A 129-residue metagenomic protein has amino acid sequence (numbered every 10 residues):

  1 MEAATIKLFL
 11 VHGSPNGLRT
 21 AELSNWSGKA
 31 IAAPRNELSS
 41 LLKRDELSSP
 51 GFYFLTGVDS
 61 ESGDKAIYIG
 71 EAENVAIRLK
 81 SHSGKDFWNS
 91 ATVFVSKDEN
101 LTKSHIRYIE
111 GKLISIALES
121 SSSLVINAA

Functional and structural regions predicted by a protein language model:
M1-I69, E73-S81, N100, S104-Y108 (+1 more regions): GIY-YIG nuclease catalytic motif and its immediate N-terminal context
S83-A129: Contiguous mid-protein beta-loop-alpha structural module that forms a pocket-lining wall or clamp of enzyme active
